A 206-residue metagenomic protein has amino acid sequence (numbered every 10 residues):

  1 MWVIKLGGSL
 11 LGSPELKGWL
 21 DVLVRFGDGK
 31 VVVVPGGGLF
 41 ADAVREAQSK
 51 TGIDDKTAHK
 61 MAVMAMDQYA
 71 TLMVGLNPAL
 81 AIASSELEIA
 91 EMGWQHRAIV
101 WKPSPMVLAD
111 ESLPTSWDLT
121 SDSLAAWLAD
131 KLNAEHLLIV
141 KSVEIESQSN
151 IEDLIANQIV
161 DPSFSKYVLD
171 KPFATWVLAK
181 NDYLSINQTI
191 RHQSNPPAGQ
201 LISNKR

Functional and structural regions predicted by a protein language model:
M1-Q188, H192, Q200, N204-R206: Nucleotide/pyrophosphate-binding catalytic subdomain
